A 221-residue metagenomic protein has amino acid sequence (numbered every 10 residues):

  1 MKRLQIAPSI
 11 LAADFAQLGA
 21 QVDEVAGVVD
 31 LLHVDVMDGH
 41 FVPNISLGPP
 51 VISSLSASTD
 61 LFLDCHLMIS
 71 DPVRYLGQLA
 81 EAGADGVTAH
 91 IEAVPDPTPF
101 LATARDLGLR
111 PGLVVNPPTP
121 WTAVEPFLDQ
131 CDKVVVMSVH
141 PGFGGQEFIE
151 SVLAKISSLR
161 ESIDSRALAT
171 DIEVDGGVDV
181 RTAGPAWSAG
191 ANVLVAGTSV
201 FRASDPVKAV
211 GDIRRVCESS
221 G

Functional and structural regions predicted by a protein language model:
K2, A7, D14-Q17, V29 (+3 more regions): Conserved anion-binding
S9-A13, M37-G39, M68-P72, E92-V94 (+4 more regions): Active-site beta-loop-alpha junctions enriched in small/polar residues
A20-V25, V73-E81, T119-Q130, G176-L194: Catalytic cores of alpha/beta
V22, R160-I163, C217, G221: Conserved hydrophobic residues forming the short capping helix/wall of the S-adenosyl-L-methionine
E24-D35, A82: Catalytic domains of carbohydrate-active enzymes, especially glycoside hydrolases
L32-P49, V139-E147: Glycine-rich, proline-tolerant flexible connector loops at the mouths of alpha/beta enzymes
H40-P72, L76, A183-V200: A short alpha/beta connector and helix-capping loop motif
A104, W187, F201-G221: C-terminal helical cap(s) of enzyme catalytic domains, especially alpha/beta-barrels
